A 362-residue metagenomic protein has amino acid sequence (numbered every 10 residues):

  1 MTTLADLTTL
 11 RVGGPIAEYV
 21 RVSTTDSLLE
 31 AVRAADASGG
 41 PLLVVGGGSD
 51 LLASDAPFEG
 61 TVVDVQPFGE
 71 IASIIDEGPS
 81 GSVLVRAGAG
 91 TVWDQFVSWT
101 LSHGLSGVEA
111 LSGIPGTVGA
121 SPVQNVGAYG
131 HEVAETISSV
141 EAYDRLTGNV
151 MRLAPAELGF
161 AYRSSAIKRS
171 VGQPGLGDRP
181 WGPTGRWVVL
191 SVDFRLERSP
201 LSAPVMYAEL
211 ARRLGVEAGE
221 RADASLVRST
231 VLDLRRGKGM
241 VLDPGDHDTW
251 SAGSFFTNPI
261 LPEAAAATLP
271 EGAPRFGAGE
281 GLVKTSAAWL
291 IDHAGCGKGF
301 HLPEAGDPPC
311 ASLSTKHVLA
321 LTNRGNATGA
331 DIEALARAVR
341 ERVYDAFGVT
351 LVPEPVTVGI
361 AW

Functional and structural regions predicted by a protein language model:
M1-T147: Anion-binding (especially nucleotide phosphate/pyrophosphate-binding) glycine-rich loop and adjoining beta-alpha core
A5-T9, G47, L51, V150-A330 (+1 more regions): Phosphate/pyrophosphate- and phosphate-bearing ligand-binding catalytic cores of soluble enzymes
I16, I71-I75, I114, I137 (+5 more regions): Weak global preference for isoleucine
A37, S102, H293, D345-A346: Residues at alpha-helix termini
